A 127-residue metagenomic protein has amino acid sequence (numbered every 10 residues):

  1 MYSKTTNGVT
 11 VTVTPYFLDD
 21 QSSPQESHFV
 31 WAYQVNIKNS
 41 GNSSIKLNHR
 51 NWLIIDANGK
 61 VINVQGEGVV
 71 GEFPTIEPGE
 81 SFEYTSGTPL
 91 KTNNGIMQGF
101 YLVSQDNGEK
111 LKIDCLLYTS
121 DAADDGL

Functional and structural regions predicted by a protein language model:
M1-E26: Low-complexity, acidic Ser/Thr/Pro/Gly-rich terminal tails and inter-domain linkers that flank the onset of structured
D19-F29, T75, T92: Short, solvent-exposed beta-strand/turn "edge" segments of beta-rich domains on protein surfaces
F29-Q34, Q98: Short, solvent-exposed loop/turn segments enriched in Ser/Thr/Gly
I37-G41: Asparagine-centered strand-capping/turn motif at beta-strand->loop junctions
I45-K60: Short acidic, flexible loop segments centered on an aromatic residue
G66-T92: Intrinsically disordered, low-complexity Pro/Gly/Ser/Thr-rich segments with frequent PxxP/GP/PP motifs and embedded
K91-S120: Terminal connector regions
D121-L127: Single conserved hydrophobic/aromatic residue that forms the stacking wall/gate of nucleotide- or nucleobase-binding
